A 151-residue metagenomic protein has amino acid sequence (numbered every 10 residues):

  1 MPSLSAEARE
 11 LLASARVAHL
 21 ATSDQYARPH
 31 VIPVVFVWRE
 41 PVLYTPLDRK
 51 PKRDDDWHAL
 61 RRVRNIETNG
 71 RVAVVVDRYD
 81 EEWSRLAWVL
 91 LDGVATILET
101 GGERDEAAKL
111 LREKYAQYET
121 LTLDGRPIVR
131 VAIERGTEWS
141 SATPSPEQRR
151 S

Functional and structural regions predicted by a protein language model:
M1-W38: An N-terminal domain-cap segment
P2-S3, W57, Y79-S151: Charged, gly/pro-rich active-site loop segments
A8-R9, L60-V63, A108: Short amphipathic alpha-helical segments and helix-helix/interface helices
L12, N65-I66, L111, V131: A generic structural signal for nonpolar/aromatic side chains embedded in well-ordered alpha-helices
R16-A18, I32, R39-L43, R62 (+3 more regions): A generic structural signal for short beta-strands and their flanking turns/coil linkers
T22-Q25, D77-E82: Short, solvent-exposed loop/turn elements at beta->coil junctions and helix N-caps that rim active or binding pockets
V37-Y79: A short mixed-secondary-structure module that forms the rim of ligand-binding clefts
